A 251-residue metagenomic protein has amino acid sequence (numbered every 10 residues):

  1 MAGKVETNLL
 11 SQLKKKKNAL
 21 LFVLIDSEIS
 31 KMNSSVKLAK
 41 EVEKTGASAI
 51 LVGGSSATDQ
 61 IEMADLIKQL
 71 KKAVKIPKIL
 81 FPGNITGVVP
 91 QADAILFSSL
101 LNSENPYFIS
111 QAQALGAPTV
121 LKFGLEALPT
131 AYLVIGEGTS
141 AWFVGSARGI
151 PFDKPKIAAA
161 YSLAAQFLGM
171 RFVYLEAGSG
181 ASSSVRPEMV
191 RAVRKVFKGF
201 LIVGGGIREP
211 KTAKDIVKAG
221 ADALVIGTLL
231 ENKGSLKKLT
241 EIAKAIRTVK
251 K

Functional and structural regions predicted by a protein language model:
M1-I25, I29, G116-T130: N-terminal amphipathic alpha-helix/helix-capping segment at the start of soluble metabolic enzymes
A19-S35, F81-N84, V134-A159, V203 (+1 more regions): Active-site mouth loops of central-metabolism enzymes
L21-I25, I50-V52, K78-L80, I95-F97 (+4 more regions): Hydrophobic faces of well-ordered beta-strands that scaffold small-molecule active sites in alpha/beta enzyme cores
L51-A57, A94, S98-I109, A177-G180 (+2 more regions): Glycine-rich phosphate-binding active-site loops on the catalytic face of alpha/beta enzymes
G53, V144-V190, L230-K233, K238: Glycine/Thr-rich beta-alpha phosphate-binding loop at enzyme active sites
L66-K71, Q111-A112, T228-K251: C-terminal helical cap(s) of enzyme catalytic domains, especially alpha/beta-barrels
L80, N84-F97, V196-I226: Catalytic cores of alpha/beta
G87-Q166: Conserved anion-binding
